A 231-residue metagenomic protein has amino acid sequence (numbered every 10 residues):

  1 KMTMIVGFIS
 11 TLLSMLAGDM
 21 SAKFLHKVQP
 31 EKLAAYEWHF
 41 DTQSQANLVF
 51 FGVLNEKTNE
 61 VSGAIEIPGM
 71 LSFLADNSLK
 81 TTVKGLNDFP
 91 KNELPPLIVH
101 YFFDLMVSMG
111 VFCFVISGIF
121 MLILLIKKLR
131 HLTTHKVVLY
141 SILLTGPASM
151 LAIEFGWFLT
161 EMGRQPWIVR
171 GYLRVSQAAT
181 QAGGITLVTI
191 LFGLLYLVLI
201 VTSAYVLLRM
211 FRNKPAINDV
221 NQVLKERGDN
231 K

Functional and structural regions predicted by a protein language model:
K1, F114-E154, L208-D219: Juxtamembrane interface at the cytosolic side of transmembrane helices
V6-A75: Aromatic-rich transmembrane-lumenal/periplasmic boundary elements in polytopic membrane proteins
S10-A22, L79, L151-R164: C-terminal TM-helix exit segments that contain a strictly Trp-centered aromatic cap at the helix terminus
A17, S21, V198-A216: Membrane-helix cytosolic exit motif
E31-E37, K214-N230: Short, highly charged, low-complexity non-transmembrane loops/tails of multi-pass membrane proteins
N55-V111: Individual transmembrane alpha-helix segments
L105-L122, L195-S203: Hydrophobic alpha-helical transmembrane segments
T145-L191, L195: Membrane-proximal extracellular juxtamembrane segment immediately upstream of a following transmembrane helix
